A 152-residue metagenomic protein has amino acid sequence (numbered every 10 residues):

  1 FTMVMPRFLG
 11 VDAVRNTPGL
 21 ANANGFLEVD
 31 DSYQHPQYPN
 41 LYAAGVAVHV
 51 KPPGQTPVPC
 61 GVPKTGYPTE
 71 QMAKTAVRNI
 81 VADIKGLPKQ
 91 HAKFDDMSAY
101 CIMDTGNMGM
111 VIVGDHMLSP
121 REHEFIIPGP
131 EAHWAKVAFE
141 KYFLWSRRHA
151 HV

Functional and structural regions predicted by a protein language model:
F1, M5-Q71: FAD-site-proximal beta/loop scaffold in flavoenzymes
T75-V152: C-terminal, flexible cofactor-proximal segment of oxidoreductases
